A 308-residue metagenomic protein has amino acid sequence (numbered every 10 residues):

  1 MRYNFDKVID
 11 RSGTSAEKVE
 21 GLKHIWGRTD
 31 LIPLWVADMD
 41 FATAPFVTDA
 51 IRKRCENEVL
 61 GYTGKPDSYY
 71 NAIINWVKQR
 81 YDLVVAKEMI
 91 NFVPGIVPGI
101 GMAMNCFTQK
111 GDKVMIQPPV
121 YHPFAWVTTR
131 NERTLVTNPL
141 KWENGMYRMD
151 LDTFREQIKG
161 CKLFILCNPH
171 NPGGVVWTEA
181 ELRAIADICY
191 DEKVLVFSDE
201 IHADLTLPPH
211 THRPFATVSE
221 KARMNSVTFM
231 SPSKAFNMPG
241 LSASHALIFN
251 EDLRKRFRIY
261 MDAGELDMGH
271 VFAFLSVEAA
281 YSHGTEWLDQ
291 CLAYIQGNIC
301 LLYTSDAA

Functional and structural regions predicted by a protein language model:
R2-G95, M102, A280-H283: N-terminal small-domain helix-loop-helix segment of the aminotransferase-like
A37-M39, N168-P172, K234: Short glycine-rich anion-binding loops that position phosphate/pyrophosphate groups of nucleotides and phosphorylated
L60-D187, D204-L205, H212-T217, K221 (+1 more regions): Conserved core of the PLP fold type I
K65, N225-L302: PLP-dependent aminotransferase class I/II
K162, K193-L195: The start of beta-strands in P-loop NTPase/AAA+ ATPase cores
N168, V196-F197: Residue-level marker for buried hydrophobic side chains located in beta-strands that build the well-ordered beta-sheet
E200: Walker B catalytic acidic pair
Y303-A308: Conserved small/polar residues in nucleotide/adenosyl-binding loops
